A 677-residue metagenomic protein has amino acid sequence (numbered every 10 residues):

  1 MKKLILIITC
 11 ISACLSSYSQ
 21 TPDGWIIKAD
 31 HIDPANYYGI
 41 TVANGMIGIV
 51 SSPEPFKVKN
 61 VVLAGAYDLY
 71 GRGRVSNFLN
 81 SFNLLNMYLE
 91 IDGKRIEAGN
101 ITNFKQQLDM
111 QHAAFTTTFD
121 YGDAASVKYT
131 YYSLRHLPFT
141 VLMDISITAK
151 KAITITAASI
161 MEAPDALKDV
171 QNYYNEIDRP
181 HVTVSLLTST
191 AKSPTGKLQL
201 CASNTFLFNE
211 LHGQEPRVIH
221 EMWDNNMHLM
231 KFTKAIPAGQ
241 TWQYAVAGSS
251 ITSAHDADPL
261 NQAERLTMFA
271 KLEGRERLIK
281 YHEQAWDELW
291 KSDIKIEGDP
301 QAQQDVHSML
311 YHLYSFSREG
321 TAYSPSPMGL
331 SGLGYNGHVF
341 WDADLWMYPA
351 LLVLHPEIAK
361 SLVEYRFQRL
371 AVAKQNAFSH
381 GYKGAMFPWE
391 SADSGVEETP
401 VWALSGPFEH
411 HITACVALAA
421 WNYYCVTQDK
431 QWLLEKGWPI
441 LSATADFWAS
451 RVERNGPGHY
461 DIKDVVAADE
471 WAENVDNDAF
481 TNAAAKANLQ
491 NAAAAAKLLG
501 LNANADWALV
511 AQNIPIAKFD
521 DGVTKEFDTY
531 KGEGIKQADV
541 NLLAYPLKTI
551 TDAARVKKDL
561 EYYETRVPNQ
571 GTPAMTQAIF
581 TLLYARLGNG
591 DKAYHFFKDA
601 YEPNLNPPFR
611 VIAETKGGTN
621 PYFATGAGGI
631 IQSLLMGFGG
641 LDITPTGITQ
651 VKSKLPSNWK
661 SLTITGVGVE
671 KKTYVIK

Functional and structural regions predicted by a protein language model:
M1-T21: Bacterial Sec-dependent N-terminal signal peptides
Q20-V42, M46-Y335: Acidic/polar, glycine-enriched structural segments that form the non-catalytic walls/loops of the carbohydrate-binding
P34-A66, W346, E398, R454 (+3 more regions): C-terminal capping/lid segments that line or modulate ligand- or cofactor-binding pockets
L278-A285, L289-S292, I296-Q301, G320-M328 (+5 more regions): Short coil/turn segments at secondary-structure boundaries
S308-S315, Y365-V372, P439-R451, A487 (+2 more regions): Alpha-helical scaffold segments in carbohydrate-active enzymes
S317-S331, E357-L418, Y424, Q431-E435 (+5 more regions): Helix-terminus loop motifs that line ligand-binding clefts
V339-R369, L418, N422-C425, E435 (+2 more regions): Active-site core of glycosidic bond-cleaving carbohydrate-active enzymes
T413, Y423, Q428-W438, P457-A467 (+2 more regions): Active-site neighborhood of glycoside hydrolase catalytic domains
